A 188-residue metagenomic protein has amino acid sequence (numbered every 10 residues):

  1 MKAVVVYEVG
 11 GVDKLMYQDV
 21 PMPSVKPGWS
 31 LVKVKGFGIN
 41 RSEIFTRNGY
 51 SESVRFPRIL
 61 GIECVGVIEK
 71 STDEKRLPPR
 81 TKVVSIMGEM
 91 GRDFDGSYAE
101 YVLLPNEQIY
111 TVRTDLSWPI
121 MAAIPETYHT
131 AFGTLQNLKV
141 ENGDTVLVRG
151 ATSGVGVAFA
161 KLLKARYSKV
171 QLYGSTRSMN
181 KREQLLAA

Functional and structural regions predicted by a protein language model:
M1-K2: Extreme N-terminal starter segment of soluble prokaryotic enzymes
V9-G10: Proline/serine/threonine-rich low-complexity linkers at boundaries of modular beta-sandwich domains
Y17-M22, V65-V67, Y101-L103, I109: Conserved hydrophobic/aromatic beta-strand scaffold that supports enzyme active sites
P21-G38, Y50-M90: Glycine-rich beta-strand-centered segment in the early N-terminal region that forms part of a ligand/cofactor-binding
S42-N48: Cytochrome P450 core scaffold surrounding the K-helix E-X-X-R motif and the conserved "meander" helix-loop region
D73, L77-P78, T114, E183-A187: Short loop/helix-cap segments at secondary-structure boundaries that form the rim of catalytic
S85-G150: NAD(P)H dinucleotide-binding glycine-rich loop of Rossmann-like/cofactor-binding domains, especially the beta1-alpha1
I124-A188: Mid-domain Rossmann-like dinucleotide-binding core that forms the NAD(H)/NADP(H) cofactor-binding site
